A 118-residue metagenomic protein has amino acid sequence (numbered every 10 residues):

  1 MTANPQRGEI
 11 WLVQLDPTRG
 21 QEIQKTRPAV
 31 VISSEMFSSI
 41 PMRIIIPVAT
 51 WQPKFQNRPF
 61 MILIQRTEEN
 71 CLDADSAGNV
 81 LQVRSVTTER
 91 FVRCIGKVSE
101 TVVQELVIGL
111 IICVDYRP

Functional and structural regions predicted by a protein language model:
M1-P118: Conserved functional hotspots at enzyme active or ligand-binding sites that engage polyanionic ligands
